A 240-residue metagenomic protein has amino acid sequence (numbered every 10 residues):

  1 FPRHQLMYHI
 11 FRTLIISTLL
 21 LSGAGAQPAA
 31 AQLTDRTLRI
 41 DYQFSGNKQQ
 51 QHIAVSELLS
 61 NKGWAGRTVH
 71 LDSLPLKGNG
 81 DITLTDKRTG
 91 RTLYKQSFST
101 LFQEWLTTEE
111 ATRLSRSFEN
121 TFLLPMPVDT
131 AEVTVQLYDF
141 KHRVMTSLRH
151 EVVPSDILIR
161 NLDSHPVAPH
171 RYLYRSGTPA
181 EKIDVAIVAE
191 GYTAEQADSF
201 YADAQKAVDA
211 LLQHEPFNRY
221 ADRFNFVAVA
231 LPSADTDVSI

Functional and structural regions predicted by a protein language model:
F1-L6: Short, Lys/Arg-enriched N-terminal segments with co-localized hydrophobic residues within the first ~10-30 amino acids
M7-F11: Extreme N-termini of proteins with methionine-enriched Sec-type signal peptides or N-terminal signal-anchor
T13-S22: Bacterial N-terminal signal peptides
A24-G25, L93, V144-T146, Q196 (+1 more regions): Generic domain-boundary/flexible-linker signal
A26-A31: Boundary at the C-terminal end of the N-terminal hydrophobic targeting segment
T34-I159: Beta-strand-enriched, solvent-exposed domains that form extended recognition/catalytic surfaces
F98, R223-F224: Sparse recognition of residues in long alpha-helices and their boundaries
I157-N218, D222, A228-I240: Fold-level signature of zinc-dependent metallopeptidase catalytic domains
